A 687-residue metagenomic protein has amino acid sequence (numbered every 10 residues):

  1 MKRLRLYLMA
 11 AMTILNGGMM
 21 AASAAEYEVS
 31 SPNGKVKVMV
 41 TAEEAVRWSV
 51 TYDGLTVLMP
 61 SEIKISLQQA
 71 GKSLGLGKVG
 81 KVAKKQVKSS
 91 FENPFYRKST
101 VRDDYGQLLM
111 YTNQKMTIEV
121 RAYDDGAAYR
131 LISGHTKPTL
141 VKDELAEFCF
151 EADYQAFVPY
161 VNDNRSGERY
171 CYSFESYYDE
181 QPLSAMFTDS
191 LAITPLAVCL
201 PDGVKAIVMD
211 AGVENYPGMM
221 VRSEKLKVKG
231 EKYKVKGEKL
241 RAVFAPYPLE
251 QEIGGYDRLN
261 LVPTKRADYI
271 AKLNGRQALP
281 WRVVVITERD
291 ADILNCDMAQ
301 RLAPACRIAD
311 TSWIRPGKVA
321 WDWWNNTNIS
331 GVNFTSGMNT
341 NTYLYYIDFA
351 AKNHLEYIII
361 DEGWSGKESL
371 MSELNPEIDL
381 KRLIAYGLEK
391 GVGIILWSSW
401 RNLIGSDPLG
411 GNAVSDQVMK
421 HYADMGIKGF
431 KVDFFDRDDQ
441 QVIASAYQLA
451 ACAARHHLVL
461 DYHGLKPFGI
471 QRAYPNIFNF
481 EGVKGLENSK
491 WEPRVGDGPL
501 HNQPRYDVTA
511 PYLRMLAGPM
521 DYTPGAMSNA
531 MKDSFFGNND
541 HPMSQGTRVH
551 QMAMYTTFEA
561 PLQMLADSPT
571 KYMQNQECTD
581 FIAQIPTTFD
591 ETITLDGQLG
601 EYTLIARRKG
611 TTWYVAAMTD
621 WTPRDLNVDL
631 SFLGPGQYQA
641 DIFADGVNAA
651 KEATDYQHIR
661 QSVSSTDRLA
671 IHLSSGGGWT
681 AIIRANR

Functional and structural regions predicted by a protein language model:
M1-E26: Bacterial Sec-dependent N-terminal signal peptides
E26-L302, C306: N-terminal accessory beta-strand-rich subdomains and adjacent acidic, glycine-rich linkers that precede catalytic cores
Y96-R102, F581-I605: Edge strands and adjacent loops of beta-rich recognition modules
I270, N274-N353, Y357: An acidic-aromatic substrate-binding cleft motif
I360-M543, T547: Aromatic- and carboxylate-enriched substrate-binding clefts and catalytic-loop regions of carbohydrate-active enzymes
V549, A553-L595: Catalytic cores of secreted or luminal carbohydrate-active enzymes
L599-P635, W679-T680: Carbohydrate-binding surface patches
Q661-R687: C-terminal beta-strand-rich structural cap/linker in extracellular carbohydrate-active enzymes
